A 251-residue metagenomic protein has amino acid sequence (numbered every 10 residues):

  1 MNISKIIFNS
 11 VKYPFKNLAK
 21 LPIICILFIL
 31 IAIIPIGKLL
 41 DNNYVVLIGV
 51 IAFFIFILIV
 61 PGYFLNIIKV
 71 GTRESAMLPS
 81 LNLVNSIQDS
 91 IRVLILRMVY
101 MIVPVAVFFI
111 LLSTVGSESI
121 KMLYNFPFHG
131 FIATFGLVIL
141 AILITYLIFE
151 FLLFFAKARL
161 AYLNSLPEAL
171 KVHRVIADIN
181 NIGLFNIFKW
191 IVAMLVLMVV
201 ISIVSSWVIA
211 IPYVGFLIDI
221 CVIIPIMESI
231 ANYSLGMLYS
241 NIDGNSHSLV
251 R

Functional and structural regions predicted by a protein language model:
N2-I31, N82-A106, F151-I203, V250-R251: Interfacial aromatic "cap" segments that immediately flank transmembrane helices in multipass membrane proteins
K5, N9, N42, V46 (+11 more regions): Membrane-helix interfacial "entry" motifs
A19-D41, V45-T72, V93-F128, I132 (+1 more regions): Short, small/hydrophobic-residue-rich motifs at membrane-helix boundaries and re-entrant hairpins of integral membrane
I29-P35, L112, S119-F126, K171-H173 (+2 more regions): Juxtamembrane, membrane-proximal amphipathic segments and lipid-exposed surfaces of hairpin/multipass modules
L39-L40, V200-I211: Transmembrane helix-loop junctions in multi-pass membrane proteins
Y44-T72, H129-A169, W207-S246: Selective recognition of hydrophobic, aromatic-rich stretches within alpha-helical transmembrane segments of polytopic
T72-L81, A177: A cross-kingdom feature marking solvent-exposed beta-strand/loop segments within repeated, beta-rich binding/scaffold
V107-S113, V196-V200, Y213-F216: Short alpha-helical linear motifs
